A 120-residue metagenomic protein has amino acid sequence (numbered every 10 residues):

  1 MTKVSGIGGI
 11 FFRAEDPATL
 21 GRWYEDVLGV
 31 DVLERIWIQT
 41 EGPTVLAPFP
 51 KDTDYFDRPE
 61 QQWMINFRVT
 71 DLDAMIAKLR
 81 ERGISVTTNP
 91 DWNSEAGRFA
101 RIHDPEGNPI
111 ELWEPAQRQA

Functional and structural regions predicted by a protein language model:
M1-G6, F12, I76-A120: Vicinal oxygen chelate
M1-S5, F11-A47: Core segments of cupin and vicinal oxygen chelate
V4-I7, P43, P59-Q62, A96-G97: A structure-centric signal for secondary-structure junctions around beta-strands
T19-L20, M64, F99: Secondary-structure boundary/capping motif
V27-V30, N66-R68, N89-W92: Short linear motifs in intrinsically disordered
L28-W63, I102-P105, P109-A116: Conserved short beta-strand elements that form part of the metal-binding/catalytic scaffold of enzyme active sites
R58-G83: Mid-chain, well-packed structural core segment of small domains
